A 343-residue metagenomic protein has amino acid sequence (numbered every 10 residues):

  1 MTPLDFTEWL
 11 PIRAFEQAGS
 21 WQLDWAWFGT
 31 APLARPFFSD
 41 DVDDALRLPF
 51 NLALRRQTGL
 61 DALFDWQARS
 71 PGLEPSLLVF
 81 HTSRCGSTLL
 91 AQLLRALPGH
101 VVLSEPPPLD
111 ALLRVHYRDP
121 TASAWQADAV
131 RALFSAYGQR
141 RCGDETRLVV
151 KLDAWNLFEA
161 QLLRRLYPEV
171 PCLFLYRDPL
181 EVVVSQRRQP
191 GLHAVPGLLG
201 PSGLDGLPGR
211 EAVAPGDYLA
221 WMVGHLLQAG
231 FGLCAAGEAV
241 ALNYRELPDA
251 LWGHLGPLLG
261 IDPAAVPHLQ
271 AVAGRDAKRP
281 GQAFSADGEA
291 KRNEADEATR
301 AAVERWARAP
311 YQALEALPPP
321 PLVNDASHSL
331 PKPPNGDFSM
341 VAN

Functional and structural regions predicted by a protein language model:
M1-A68, E211-L219, V223, L227-A241 (+1 more regions): PAPS-dependent sulfotransferases, especially Golgi type II membrane carbohydrate sulfotransferases
L4-Q189: PAPS-dependent sulfotransferase catalytic domain
P108-R118, D144, A154-G232, A236-L247 (+2 more regions): PAPS-dependent sulfotransferase catalytic domain
T121-A132, G191-G206, S285-E294: A polyampholytic, Gly/Pro-enriched intrinsically disordered region
